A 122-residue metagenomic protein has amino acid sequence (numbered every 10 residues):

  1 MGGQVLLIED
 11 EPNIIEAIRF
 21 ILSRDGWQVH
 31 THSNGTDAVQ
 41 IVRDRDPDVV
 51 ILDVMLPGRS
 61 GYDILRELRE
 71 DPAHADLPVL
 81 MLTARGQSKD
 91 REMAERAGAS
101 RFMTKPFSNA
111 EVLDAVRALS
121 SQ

Functional and structural regions predicted by a protein language model:
E9: Conserved acidic carboxylate
I15, P57, A75, Q87: The feature encodes the CheY-like receiver
R19, D63, G86-R101, D114: Alpha4 helix (beta4-alpha4-beta5 surface) of REC/receiver domains from two-component response regulators
G26-S33, I41: Short hydrophobic/Thr-rich beta-strand motif most characteristic of the beta2 strand and flanking loop of CheY-like
N34-D37, S60-R66: Acidic catalytic/metal-coordinating carboxylates
R45-I51, L56: Active-site beta3 strand of CheY-like receiver
F107-R117: C-terminal output helix
